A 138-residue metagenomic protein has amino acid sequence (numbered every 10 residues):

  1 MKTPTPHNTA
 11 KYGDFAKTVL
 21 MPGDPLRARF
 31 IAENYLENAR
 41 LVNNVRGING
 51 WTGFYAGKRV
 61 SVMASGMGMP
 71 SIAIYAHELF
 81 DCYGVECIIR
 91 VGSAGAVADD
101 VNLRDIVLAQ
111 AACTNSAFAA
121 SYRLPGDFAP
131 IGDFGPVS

Functional and structural regions predicted by a protein language model:
M1-S138: Metabolite-binding pocket within alpha/beta catalytic cores that recognizes anionic/polar moieties
